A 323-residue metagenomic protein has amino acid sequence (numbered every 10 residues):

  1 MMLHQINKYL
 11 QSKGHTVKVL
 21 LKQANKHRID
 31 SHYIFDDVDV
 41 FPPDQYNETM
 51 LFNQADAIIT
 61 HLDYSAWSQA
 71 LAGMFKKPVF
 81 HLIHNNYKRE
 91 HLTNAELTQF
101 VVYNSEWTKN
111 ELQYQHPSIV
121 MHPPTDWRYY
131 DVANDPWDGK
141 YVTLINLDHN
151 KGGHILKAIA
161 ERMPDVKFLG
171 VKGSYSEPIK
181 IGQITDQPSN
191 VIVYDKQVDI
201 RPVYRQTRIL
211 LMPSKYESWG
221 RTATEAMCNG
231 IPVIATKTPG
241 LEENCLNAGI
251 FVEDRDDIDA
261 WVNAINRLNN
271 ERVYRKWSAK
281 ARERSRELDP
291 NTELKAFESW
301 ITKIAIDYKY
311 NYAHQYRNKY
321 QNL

Functional and structural regions predicted by a protein language model:
M1-A24, Y320-L323: N-terminal subdomain of nucleotide-sugar transferases
F52, K196-Q197, P202-T207: Short alpha-helical donor nucleotide-sugar binding micro-motif in glycosyltransferases
K88, T98-D131, D138: Donor nucleotide-sugar binding/catalytic pocket of nucleotide-sugar-dependent glycosyltransferases
D126-D186, V193: Conserved catalytic-core segment of nucleotide-activated headgroup transferases in glycan assembly
K215: Aromatic "clamp/platform" in nucleotide-sugar-dependent glycosyltransferases that forms part of the donor/acceptor
P232-A235: Short hydrophobic beta-strand element within catalytic cores of glycosyltransferases and related nucleotide-activated
E242-N266: Change "using UDP/GDP/dTDP sugars" to "using nucleotide sugars
R272-T302, I306-Y310, H314: A charged, aromatic-enriched C-terminal amphipathic alpha-helix characteristic of glycosyltransferases across folds
